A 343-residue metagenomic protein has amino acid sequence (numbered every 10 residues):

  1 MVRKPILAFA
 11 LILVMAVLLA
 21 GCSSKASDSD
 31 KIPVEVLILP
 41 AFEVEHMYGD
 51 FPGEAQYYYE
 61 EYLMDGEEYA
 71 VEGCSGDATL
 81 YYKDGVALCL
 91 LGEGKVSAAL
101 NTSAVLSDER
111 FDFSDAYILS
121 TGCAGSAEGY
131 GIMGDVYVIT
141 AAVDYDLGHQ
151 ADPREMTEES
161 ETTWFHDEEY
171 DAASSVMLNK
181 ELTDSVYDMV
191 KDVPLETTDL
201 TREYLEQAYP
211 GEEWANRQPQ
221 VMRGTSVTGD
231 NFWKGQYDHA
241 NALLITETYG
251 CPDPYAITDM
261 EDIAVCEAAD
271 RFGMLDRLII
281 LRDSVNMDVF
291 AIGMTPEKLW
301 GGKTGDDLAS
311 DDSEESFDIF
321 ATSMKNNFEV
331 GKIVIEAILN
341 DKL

Functional and structural regions predicted by a protein language model:
M1-F9: Bacterial N-terminal signal peptides that target proteins for export
L18-G21: C-terminal motif of bacterial Sec signal peptides marking the signal peptidase cleavage site
S24-L343: Accessory terminal and edge-of-domain segments that mediate assembly/interaction and cofactor placement around
